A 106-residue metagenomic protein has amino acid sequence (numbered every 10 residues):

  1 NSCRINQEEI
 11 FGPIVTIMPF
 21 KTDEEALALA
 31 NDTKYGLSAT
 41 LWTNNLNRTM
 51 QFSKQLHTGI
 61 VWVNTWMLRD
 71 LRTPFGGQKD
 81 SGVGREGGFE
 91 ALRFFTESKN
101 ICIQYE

Functional and structural regions predicted by a protein language model:
N1-E106: Conserved C-terminal structural/oligomerization subdomain of aldehyde/semialdehyde dehydrogenase
